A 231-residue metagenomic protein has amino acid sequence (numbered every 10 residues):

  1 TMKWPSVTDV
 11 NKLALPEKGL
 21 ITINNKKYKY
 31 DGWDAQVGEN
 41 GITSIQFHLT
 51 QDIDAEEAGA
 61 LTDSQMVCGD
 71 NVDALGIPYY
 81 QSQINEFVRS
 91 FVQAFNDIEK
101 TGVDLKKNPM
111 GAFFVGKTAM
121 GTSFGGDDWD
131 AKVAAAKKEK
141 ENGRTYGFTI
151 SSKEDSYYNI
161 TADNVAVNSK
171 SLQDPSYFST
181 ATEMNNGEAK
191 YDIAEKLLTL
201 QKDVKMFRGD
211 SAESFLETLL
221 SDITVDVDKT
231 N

Functional and structural regions predicted by a protein language model:
T1-N231: Structural signature of extracellular appendage/secretion-system components
